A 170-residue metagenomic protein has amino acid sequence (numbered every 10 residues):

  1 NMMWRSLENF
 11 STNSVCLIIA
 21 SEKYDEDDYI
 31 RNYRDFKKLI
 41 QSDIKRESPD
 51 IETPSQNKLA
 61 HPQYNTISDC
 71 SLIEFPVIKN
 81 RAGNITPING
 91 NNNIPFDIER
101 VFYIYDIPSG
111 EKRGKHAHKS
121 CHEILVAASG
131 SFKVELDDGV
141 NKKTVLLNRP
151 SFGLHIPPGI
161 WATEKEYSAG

Functional and structural regions predicted by a protein language model:
N1-M3, P150-I160: Conserved SET/PR-domain catalytic core that frames the SAM/AdoMet-binding pocket
M3-W4, E22-D25, W161: Short acidic/polar capping segments at secondary-structure boundaries
E8, T12-V15, Y24-L154, A169-G170: Non-catalytic, conserved peripheral segments adjacent to functional cores
